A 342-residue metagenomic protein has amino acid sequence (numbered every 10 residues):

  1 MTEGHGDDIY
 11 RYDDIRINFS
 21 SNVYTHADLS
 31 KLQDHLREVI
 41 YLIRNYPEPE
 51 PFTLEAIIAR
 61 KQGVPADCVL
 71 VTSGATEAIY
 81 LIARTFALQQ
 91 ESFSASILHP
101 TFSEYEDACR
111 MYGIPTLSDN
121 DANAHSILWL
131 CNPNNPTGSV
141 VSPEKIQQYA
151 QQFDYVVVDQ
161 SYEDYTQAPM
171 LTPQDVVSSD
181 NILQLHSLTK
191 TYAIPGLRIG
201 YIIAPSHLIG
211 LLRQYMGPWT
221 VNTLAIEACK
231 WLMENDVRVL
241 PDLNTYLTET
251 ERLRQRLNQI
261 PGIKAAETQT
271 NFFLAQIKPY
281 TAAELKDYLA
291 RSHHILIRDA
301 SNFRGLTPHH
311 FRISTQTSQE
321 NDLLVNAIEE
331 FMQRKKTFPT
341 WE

Functional and structural regions predicted by a protein language model:
M1-N45: N-terminal "arm"/small-domain region of PLP-dependent enzymes with the aminotransferase-like
L29, E50, N181-Q259, I263-A266: PLP-dependent aminotransferase class I/II
S30, Y280-D287, Q319-L323: Short, conserved charged micro-motifs
T53-S94, Y112: Phosphate-binding glycine-rich loop
L117-P169: Active-site phosphate-binding strand-loop segment of PLP-dependent enzymes
E144, R291-S292, G305-E342: PLP-dependent enzyme catalytic core of the Aspartate aminotransferase-like
L247, I260-H293: Conserved PLP-binding catalytic core of the aspartate aminotransferase-like
